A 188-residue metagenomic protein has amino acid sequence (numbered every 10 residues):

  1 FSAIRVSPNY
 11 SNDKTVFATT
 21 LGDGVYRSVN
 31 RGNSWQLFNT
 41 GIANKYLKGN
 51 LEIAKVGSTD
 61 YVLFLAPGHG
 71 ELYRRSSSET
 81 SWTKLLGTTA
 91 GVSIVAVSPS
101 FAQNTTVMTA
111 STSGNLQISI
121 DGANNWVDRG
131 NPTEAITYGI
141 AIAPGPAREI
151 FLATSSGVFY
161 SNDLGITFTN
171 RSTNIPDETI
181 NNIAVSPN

Functional and structural regions predicted by a protein language model:
F1-N188: Extracellular glycan-interacting surfaces
